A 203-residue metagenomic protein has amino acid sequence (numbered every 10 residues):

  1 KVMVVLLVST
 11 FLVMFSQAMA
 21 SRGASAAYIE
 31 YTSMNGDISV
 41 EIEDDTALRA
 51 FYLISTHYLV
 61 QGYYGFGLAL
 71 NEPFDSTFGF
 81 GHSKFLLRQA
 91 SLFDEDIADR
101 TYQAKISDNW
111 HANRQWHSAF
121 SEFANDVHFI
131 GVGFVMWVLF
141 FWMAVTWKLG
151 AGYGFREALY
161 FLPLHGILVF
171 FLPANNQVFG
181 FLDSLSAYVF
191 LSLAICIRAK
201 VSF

Functional and structural regions predicted by a protein language model:
K1-V8, F203: Membrane-interfacial entry segments at the cytosolic side of transmembrane helices
V2-V4, G23-Y28, V178-L185: A cytosolic-side transmembrane-helix exit/cap motif
V5-A24: Membrane-embedded translocation segments of transport machinery
A18-L139: Small-residue-enriched transmembrane helix-hairpin modules in multi-pass membrane proteins
A112-F203: Hydrophobic alpha-helical segments
